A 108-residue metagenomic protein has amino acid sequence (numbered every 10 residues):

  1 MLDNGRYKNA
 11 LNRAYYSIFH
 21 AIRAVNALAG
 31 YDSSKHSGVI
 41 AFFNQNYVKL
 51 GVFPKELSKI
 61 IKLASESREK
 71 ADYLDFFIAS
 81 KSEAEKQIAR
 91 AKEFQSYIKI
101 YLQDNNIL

Functional and structural regions predicted by a protein language model:
M1-L108: Terminal alpha-helical segments
